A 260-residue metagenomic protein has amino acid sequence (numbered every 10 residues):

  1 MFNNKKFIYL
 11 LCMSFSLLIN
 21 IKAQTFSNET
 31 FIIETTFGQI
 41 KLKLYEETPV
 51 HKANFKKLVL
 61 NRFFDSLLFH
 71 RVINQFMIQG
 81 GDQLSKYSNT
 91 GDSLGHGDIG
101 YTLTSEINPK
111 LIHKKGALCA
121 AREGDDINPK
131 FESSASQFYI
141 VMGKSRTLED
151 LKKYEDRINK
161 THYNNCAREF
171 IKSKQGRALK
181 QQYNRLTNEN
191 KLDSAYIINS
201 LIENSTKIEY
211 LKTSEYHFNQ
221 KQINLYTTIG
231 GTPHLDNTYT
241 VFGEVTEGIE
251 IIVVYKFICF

Functional and structural regions predicted by a protein language model:
M1-S27: Bacterial Sec-dependent N-terminal signal peptides
I21-F260: Cyclophilin-like peptidyl-prolyl cis-trans isomerases
